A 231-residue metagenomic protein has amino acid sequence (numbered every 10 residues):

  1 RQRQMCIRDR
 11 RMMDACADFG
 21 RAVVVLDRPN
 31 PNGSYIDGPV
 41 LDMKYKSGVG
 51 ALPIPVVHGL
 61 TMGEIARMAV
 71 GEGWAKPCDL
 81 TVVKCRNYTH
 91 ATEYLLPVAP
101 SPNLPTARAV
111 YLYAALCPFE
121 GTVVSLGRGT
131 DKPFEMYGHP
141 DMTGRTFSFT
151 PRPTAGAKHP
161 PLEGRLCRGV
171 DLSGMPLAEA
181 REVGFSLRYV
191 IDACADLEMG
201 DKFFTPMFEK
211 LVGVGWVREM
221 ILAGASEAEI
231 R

Functional and structural regions predicted by a protein language model:
R1, L26-P29, C85-R86, H139 (+1 more regions): Active-site-proximal beta-strand/loop segments in catalytic clefts of secreted hydrolases
Q2-I7: Short, small-residue-biased leader/transition segments that mark boundaries at the very start of proteins
D18-A22: A short helix->loop->beta-strand "cap" motif at the edges of active sites that frequently abuts
V24-K46: Glycine-rich, charge-decorated loop segments at or immediately adjacent to ligand/cofactor-binding or catalytic sites
V24-V25, V82, E135: Structural recognition of the beta-strand scaffold that forms the well-ordered cores of secreted hydrolase catalytic
Y45-L116: Conserved anion/nucleotide-ligand pocket segment
N87-E163: Glycine-rich, aromatic-lined ligand/substrate-binding cores of catalytic and carbohydrate-binding domains
P133-R231: Conserved functional hotspot residues or short segments at active or partner-binding sites across diverse domains
